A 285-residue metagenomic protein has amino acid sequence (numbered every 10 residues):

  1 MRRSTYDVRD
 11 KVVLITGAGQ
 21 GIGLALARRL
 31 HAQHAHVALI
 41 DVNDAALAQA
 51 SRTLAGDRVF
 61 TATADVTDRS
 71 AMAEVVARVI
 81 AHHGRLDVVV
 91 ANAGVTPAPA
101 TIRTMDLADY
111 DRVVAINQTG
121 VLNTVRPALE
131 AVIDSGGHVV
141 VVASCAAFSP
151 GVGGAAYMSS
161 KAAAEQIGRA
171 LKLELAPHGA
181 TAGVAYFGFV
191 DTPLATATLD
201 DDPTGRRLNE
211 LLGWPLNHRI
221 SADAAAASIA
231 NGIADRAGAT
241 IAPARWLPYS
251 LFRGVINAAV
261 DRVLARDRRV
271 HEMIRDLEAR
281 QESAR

Functional and structural regions predicted by a protein language model:
G19-G21: Conserved glycine-rich cofactor-binding loop
D44-A45, T63-E74, L107: The beta1-alpha1 cofactor-binding region of Rossmann-like NAD(H)/NADP(H)-dependent oxidoreductases
A100-I102, D106-D111, G136: Substrate-binding pocket helix/loop in short-chain dehydrogenase/reductase
V125, S160-A163: Active-site helix of classical SDR
V125-R126, R169: A short, exposed helix-loop element centered on a Lys and neighboring polar residues
S144: Residue(s) in the substrate-gating loop at a strand-loop-helix junction that position the organic substrate next
L173, P177-A244: SDR active-site lid
